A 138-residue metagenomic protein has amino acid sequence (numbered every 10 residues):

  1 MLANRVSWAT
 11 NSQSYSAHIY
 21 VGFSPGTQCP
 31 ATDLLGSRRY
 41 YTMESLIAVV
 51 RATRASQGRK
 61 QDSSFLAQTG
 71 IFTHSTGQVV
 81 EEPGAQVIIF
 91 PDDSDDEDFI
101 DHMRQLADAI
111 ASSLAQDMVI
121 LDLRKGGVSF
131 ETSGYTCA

Functional and structural regions predicted by a protein language model:
M1-Y41: Short, extreme N-terminal segment that most often corresponds to the first beta-strand
L2-A9, I71-S75, L106-A107: Short secondary-structure capping micro-motifs at structural edges
I19-V21, V87, L121: Hydrophobic beta-strand residues in large extracellular and virion-surface proteins
T27-Q68: Short, well-structured hydrophobic secondary-structure segments
R51-E97: Short, intrinsically disordered low-complexity segments
I89-Y135: Short, compact, well-ordered microdomains
